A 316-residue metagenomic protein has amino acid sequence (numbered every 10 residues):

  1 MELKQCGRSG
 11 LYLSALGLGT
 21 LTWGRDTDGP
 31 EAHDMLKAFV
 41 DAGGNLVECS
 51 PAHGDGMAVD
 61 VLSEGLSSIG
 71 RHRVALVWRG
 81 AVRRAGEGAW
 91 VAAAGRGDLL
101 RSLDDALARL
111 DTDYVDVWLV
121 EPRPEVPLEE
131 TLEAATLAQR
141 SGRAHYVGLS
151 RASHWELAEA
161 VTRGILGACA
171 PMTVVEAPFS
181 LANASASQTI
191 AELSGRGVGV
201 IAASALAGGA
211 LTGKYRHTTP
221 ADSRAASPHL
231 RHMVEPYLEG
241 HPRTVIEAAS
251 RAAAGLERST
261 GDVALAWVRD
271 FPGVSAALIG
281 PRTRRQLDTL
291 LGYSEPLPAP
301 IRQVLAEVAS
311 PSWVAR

Functional and structural regions predicted by a protein language model:
M1-A75, S275: N-terminal binding-site loop/beta-alpha segment at the start of enzyme catalytic domains that lines or forms
A15, L46, Y114-V117, Y146 (+2 more regions): Residues at the N-termini of beta-strands
G19-P30, A85-L100, E121-V126: Active-site mouth loops of central-metabolism enzymes
G24-D28, S50-V59, R84, R123-P127 (+2 more regions): Acidic-and-aromatic substrate-binding clefts and catalytic sites of carbohydrate-active enzymes
T27-F39, A94-L110, H154-T162: Short, acidic/polar
I69-A94: Structural motif corresponding to the early beta-alpha repeats
L107-P127: Active-site groove signature of glycoside hydrolases
R123-W313: Beta/alpha (TIM)-barrel catalytic core signal, keyed to glycine-rich beta->alpha loops juxtaposed to Asp/Glu that bind
